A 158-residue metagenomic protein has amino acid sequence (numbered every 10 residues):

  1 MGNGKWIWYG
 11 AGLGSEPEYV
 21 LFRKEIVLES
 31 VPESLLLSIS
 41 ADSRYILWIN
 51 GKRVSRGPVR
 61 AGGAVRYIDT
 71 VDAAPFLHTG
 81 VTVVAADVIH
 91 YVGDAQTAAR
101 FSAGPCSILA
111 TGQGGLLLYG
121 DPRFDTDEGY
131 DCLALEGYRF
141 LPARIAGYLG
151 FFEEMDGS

Functional and structural regions predicted by a protein language model:
M1-A11: Boundary/junction segments of secreted and surface-exposed precursor proteins
A11-L13, P17, F22-G157: Accessory beta-strand-rich segments of carbohydrate-active enzymes
